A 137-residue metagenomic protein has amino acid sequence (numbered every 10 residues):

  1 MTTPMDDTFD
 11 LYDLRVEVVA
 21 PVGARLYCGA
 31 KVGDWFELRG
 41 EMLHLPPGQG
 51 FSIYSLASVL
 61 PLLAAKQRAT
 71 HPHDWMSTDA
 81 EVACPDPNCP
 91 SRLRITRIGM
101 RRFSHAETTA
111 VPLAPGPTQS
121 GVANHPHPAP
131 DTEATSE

Functional and structural regions predicted by a protein language model:
Y12-P21: Short, structured beta-strand/loop micro-motifs enriched in basic residues and often containing a Trp
G48-Q67: Short, compositionally biased
A69-G121: Short, compact, well-ordered microdomains
V122-E137: Long, low-complexity, intrinsically disordered segments
